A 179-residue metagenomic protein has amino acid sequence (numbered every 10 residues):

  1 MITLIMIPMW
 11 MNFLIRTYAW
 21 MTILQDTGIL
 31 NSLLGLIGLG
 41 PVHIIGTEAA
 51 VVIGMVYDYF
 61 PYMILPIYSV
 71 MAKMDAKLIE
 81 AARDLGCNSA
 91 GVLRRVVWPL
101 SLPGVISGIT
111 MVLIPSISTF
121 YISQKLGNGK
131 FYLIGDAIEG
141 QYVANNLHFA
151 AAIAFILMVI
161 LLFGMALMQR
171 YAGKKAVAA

Functional and structural regions predicted by a protein language model:
M1-A72, V96-F120, K125-G127, A150-Q169: Membrane-water interface segments at the C-terminal ends of transmembrane alpha-helices in multi-pass inner-membrane
I7, L78-L85, A150: Short hydrophobic faces within alpha-helices
N31, G129-Y142: Short hydrophobic, aromatic-rich alpha-helical segments embedded in or entering the lipid bilayer of multi-pass
G40, C87-S89: Short coil/turn motifs that cap or connect alpha-helices
M74-L78, V177: Short glycine/proline-centered loop/turn elements that form peptide/ligand docking sites
A81-A82, V92, V96, I138: Hydrophobic positions on the alpha-helical face of helix-turn-helix-like DNA-binding modules
L85-G86, P99: Glycine/proline-centered hinge or cleavage motifs at structural transition points of membrane proteins
L167-A179: Transmembrane alpha-helical segments of polytopic membrane transport and secretion proteins
